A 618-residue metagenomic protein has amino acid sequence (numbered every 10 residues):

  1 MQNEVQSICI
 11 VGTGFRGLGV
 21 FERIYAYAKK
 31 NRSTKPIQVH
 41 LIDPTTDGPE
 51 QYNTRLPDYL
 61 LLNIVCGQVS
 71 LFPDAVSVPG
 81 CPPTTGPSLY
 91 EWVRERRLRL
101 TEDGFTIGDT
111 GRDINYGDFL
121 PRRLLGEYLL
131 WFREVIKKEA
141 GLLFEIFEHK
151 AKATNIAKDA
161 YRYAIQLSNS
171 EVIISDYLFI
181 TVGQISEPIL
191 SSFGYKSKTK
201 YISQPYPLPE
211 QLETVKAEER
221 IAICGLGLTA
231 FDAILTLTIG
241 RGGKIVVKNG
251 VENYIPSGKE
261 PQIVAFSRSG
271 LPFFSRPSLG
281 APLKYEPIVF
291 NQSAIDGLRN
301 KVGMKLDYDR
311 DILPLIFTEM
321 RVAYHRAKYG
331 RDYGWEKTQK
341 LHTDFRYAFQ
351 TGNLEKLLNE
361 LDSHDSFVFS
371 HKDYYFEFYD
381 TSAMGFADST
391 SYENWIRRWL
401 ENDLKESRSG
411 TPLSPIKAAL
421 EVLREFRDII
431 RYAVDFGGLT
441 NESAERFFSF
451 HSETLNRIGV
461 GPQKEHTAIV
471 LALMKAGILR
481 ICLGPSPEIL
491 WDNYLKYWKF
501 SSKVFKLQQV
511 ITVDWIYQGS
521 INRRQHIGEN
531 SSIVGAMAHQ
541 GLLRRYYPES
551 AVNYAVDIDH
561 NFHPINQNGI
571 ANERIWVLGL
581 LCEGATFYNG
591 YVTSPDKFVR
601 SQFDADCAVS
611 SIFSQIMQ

Functional and structural regions predicted by a protein language model:
M1-L56, I107-M617: Flavin (primarily FAD) cofactor-binding/catalytic cores of flavoenzymes
G14, Y59, V69, P82 (+3 more regions): Compositionally biased, intrinsically disordered low-complexity regions
P44-T45, R55-I64, S70, S77: Conserved small-residue
G67-S70, P87-W92, P207, N291-A294: Short, solvent-exposed coil/turn linker segments
L71-L130, N456: Conserved N-terminal/central alpha/beta ligand/cofactor-binding core
